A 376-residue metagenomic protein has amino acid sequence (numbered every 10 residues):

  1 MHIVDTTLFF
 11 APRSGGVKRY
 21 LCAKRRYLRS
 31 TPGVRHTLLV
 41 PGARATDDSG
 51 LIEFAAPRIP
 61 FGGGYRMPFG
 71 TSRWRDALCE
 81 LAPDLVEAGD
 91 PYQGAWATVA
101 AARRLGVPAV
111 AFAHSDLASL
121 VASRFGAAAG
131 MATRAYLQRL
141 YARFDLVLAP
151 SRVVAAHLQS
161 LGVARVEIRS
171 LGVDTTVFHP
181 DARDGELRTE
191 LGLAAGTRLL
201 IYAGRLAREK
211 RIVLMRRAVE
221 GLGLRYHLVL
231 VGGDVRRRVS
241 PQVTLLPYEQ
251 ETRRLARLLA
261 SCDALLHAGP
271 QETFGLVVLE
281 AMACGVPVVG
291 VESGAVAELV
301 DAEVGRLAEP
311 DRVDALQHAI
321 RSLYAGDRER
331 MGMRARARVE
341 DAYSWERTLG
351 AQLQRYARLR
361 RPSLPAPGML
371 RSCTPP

Functional and structural regions predicted by a protein language model:
M1-D47, E53-A55, E220, C373-P376: N-terminal subdomain of nucleotide-sugar transferases
P108, S119-R139: Nucleotide-sugar donor phosphate/pyrophosphate-binding loop at the beta->alpha transition of glycosyltransferases
R134-R183: Donor nucleotide-sugar binding/catalytic pocket of nucleotide-sugar-dependent glycosyltransferases
A194-K210, R216-E220: Conserved donor-binding/catalytic core segment of Leloir-type glycosyltransferases
G232-A256: Nucleotide-activated donor-binding/catalytic signature segment of Leloir-type glycosyltransferases, i.e., the conserved
Y248, A302-V313, I320-D327: Conserved acidic donor-binding segment of nucleotide-sugar-dependent glycosyltransferases
P270: Aromatic "clamp/platform" in nucleotide-sugar-dependent glycosyltransferases that forms part of the donor/acceptor
V278, P287-G290: Short hydrophobic beta-strand element within catalytic cores of glycosyltransferases and related nucleotide-activated
